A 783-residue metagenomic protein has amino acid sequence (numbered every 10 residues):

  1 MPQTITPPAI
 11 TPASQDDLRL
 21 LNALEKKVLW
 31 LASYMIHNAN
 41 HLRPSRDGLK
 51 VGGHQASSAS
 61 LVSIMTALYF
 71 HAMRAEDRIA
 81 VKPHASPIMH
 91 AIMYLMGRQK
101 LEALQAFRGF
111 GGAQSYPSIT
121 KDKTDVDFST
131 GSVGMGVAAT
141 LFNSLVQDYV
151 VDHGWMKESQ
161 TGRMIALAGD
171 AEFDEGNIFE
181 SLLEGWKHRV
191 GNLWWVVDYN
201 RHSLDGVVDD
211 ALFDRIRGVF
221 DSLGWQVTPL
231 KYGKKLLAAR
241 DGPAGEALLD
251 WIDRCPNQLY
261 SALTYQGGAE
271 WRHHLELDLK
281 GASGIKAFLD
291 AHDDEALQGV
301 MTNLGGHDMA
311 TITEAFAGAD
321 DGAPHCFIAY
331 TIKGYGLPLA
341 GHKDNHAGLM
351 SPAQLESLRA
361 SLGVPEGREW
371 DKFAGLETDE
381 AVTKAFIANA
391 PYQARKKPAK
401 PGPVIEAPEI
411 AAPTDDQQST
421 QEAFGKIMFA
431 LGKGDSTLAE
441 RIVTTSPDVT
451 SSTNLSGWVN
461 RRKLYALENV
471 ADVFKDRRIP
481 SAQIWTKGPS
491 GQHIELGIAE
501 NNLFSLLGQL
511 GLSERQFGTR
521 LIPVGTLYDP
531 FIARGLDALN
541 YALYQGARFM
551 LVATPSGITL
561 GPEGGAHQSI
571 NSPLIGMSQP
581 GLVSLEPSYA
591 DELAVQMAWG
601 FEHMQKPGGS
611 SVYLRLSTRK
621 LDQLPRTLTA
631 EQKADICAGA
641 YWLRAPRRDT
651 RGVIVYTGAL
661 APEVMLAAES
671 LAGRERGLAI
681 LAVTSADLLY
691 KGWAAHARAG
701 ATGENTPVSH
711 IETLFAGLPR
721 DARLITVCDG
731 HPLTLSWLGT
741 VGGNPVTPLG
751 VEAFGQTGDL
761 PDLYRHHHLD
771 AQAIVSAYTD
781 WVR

Functional and structural regions predicted by a protein language model:
A13-L21, R43-G52, R74-D77, D122-T130 (+12 more regions): Glycine- and acidic
D16, L20-V28, A32, I36-P44 (+5 more regions): Cofactor-binding active-site loop characterized by glycine-rich and histidine/acidic residues
E25-W30, D77, E377-G535, L539-A547 (+7 more regions): Non-catalytic terminal/interface segments that mediate subunit docking, oligomerization, and allosteric communication
W30-Y34, N38, A67-H71, I92-L95 (+19 more regions): Generic, well-ordered alpha-helical scaffold segments in large soluble proteins
G109-V126, L145, Y149, H153 (+8 more regions): Thiamine diphosphate
M164, G169-E172, Y199, T331 (+3 more regions): Active-site metal-binding loops of divalent metal-dependent hydrolases
I165-G169, F173, A538-G557, P562: A structural-propensity feature for long, helix-poor, extended segments
H567-I570: Flexible, small-/acidic-enriched active-site or ligand-binding loops
